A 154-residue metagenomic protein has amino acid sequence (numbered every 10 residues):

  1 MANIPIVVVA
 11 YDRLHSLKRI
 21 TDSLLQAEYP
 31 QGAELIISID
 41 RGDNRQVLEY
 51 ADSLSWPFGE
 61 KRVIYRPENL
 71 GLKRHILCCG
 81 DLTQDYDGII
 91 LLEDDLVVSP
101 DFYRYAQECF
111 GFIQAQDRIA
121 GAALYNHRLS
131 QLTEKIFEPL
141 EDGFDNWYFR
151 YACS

Functional and structural regions predicted by a protein language model:
M1-Q26: N-proximal low-complexity "stem/linker" segments adjacent to membrane-targeting elements
V8, E34-I39, A123-Y125: Short beta-strand segments
L25-I64: Acidic donor-binding segment of Leloir-type glycosyltransferases
P67-R74: A short, glycine-/small-residue-rich helix N-cap motif at loop->alpha-helix starts within glycosyltransferase
L77-G88: Active-site nucleotide-sugar/metal-binding loop of Leloir-type enzymes
Y86-V97: Short beta-strand-to-loop acidic/aromatic patch adjacent to the donor-nucleotide binding site
D101-F137: Conserved donor NDP-sugar-binding/catalytic core segment of glycosyltransferases
L140-S154: A recurrent flexible, glycine/aromatic-enriched loop bordering the glycosyltransferase active site that acts as
